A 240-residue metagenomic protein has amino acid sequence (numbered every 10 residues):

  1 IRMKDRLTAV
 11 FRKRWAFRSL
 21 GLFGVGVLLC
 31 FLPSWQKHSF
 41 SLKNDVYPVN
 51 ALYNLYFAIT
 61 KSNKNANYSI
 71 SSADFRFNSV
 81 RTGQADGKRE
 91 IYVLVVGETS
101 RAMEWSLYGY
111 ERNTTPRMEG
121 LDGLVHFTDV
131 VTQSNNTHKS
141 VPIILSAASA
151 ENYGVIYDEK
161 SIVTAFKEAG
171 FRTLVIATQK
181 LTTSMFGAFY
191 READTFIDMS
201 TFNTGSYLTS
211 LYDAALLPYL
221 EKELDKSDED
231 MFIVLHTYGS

Functional and structural regions predicted by a protein language model:
R2-L20: Cytosolic-side transmembrane helix boundary signature
V25-L94, T99-S240: Active-site-proximal alpha/beta segments of enzymes that process anionic O-linked groups
